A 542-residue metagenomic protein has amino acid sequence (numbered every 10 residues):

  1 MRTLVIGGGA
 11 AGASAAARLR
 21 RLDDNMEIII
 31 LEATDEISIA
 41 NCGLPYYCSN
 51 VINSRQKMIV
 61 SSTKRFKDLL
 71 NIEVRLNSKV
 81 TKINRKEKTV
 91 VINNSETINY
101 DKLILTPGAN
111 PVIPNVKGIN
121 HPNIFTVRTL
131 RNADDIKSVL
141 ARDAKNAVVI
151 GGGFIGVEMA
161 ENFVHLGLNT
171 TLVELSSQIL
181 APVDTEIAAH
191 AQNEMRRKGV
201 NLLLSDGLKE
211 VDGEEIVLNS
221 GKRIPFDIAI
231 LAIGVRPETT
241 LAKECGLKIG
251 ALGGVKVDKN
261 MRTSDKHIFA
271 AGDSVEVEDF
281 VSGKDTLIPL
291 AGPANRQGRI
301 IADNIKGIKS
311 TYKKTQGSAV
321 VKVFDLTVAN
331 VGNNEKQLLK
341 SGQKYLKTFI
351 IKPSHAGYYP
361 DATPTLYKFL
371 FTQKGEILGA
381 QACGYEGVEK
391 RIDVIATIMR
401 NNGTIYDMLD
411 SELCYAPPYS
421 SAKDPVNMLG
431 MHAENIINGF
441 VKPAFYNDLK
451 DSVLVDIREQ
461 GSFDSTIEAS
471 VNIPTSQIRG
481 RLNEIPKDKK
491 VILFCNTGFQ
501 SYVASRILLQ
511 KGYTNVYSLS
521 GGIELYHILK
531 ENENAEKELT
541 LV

Functional and structural regions predicted by a protein language model:
M1, G7-G8, R21, S274-Y385 (+2 more regions): Mid-to-C-terminal Rossmann-like scaffold of FAD/NAD(P)H-dependent oxidoreductases
M1-E73, V112, E161-V183, S318 (+3 more regions): Beta1-alpha1 glycine-rich phosphate/pyrophosphate-binding loop at the start of Rossmann-like nucleotide-binding domains
N25-E27, V74-I92, T97-I98, H165-K259 (+2 more regions): A Rossmann-like FAD-binding core segment of flavoenzymes
I59, N146, F154-E210, L290-P293 (+2 more regions): Rossmann-like dinucleotide-binding cores of NAD(P)H-dependent redox enzymes
I98-G108, F226-G234, G298, G375: Short hydrophobic core segments
P107-L166, N201, V257-K259, V471-R481: Glycine-rich dinucleotide-binding loop and its adjacent helix/turn
N120-D143, E214-V217, R223-I300, V394 (+1 more regions): FAD-site-proximal beta/loop scaffold in flavoenzymes
Y406-P417, S421-V453, E459-I492, N496-V542: Rhodanese-like catalytic fold shared by cysteine-dependent sulfurtransferases and DSP/PTP-type phosphatases
